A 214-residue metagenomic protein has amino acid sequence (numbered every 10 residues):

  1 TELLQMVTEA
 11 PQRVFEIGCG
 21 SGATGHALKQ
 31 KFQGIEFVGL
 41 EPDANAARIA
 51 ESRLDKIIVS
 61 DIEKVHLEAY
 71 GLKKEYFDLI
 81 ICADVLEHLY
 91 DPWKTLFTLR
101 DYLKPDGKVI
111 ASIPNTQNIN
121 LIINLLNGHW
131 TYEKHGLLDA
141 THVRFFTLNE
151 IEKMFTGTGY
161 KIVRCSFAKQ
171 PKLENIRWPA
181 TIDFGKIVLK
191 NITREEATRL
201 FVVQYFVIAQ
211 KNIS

Functional and structural regions predicted by a protein language model:
T1-P11: Conserved alpha-helix/loop element of class I SAM-dependent methyltransferases that forms part of the SAM/SAH-binding
E2, A23, P42-N45, E63 (+1 more regions): S-adenosyl-L-methionine-dependent methyltransferase catalytic module, highlighting the catalytic core
Q12-G20: Conserved class I S-adenosyl-L-methionine
A23, K31, I35-H66: Class I SAM-dependent methyltransferase SAM/SAH-binding core
L28: Aromatic pocket-lining residues of Rossmann-like dinucleotide-binding sites
H66-E75: Short amphipathic alpha-helix with an adjacent loop that forms part of the alpha/beta core around
I81: A conserved beta-strand element that flanks and buttresses the S-adenosyl-L-methionine
V85: Hydrophobic adenine-recognition pocket in adenosine-nucleotide-binding enzymes
